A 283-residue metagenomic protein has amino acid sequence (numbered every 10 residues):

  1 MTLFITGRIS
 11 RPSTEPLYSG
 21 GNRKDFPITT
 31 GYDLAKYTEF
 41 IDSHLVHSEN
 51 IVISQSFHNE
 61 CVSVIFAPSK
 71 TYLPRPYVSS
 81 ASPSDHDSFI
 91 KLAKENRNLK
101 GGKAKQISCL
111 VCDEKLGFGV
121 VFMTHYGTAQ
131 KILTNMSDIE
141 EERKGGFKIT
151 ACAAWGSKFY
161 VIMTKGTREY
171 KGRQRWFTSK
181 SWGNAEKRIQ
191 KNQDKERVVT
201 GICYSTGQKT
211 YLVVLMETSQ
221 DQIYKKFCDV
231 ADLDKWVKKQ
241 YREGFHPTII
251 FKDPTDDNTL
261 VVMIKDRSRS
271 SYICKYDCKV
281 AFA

Functional and structural regions predicted by a protein language model:
M1-A283: Terminus-proximal functional modules
